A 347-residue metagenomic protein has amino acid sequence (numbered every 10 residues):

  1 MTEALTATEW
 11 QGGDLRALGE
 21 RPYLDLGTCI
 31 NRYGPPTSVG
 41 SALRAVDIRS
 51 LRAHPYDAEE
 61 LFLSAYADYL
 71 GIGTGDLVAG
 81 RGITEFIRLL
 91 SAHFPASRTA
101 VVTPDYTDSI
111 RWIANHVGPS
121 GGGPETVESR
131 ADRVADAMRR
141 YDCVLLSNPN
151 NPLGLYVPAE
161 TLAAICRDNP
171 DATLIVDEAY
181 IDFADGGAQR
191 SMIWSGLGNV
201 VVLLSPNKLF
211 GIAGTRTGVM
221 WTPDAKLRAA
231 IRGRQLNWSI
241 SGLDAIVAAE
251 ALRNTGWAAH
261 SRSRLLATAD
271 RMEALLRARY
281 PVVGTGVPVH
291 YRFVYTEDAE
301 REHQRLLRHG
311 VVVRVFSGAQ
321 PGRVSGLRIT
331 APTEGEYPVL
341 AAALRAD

Functional and structural regions predicted by a protein language model:
M1-Y56, A65-D68: N-terminal "arm"/small-domain region of PLP-dependent enzymes with the aminotransferase-like
G27, F293-E297, H309-D347: Conserved PLP-binding active-site segment of the aspartate aminotransferase-like
P35-P36, N199-A278, V282-G284: PLP-dependent aminotransferase class I/II
E59-L63, T74-S97, G218: Conserved beta-loop-alpha segment that forms the PLP phosphate-binding cup at the N-terminus of a helix
A92-S147: PLP-dependent aminotransferase-like
E125-A184: Active-site phosphate-binding strand-loop segment of PLP-dependent enzymes
L266, A278-G310, A331: Conserved PLP-binding catalytic core of the aspartate aminotransferase-like
